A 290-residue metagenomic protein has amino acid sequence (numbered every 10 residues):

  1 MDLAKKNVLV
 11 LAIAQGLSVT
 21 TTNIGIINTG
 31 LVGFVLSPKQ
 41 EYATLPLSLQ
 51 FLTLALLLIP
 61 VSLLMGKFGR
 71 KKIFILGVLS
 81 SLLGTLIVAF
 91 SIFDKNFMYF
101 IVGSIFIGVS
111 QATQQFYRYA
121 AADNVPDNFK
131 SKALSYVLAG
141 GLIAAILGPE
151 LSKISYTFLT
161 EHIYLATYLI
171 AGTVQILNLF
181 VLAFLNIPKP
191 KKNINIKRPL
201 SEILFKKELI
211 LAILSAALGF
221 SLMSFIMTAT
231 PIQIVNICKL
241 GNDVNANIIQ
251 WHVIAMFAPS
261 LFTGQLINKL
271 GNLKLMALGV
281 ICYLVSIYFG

Functional and structural regions predicted by a protein language model:
M1-K5, L185-S215: Juxtamembrane intracellular "pre-TM" segments in multi-pass secondary transporters
N28-Q40, T228-V244, I248: Short amphipathic helix-loop junctions that connect adjacent transmembrane helices in Major Facilitator Superfamily/SLC
L57-R70, A258-N272: Helix-to-loop junctions at the C-terminal end of transmembrane segments in multipass secondary transporters
L79-D94, C282-G290: C-terminal ends and interior cores of transmembrane alpha-helices in multi-pass membrane transporters/permeases
I101-A139: Cytoplasmic helix-loop-helix junction between adjacent transmembrane helices in 12-TM secondary transporters
K132-S152: Glycine-rich segments within core transmembrane alpha-helices of 12-TM secondary carriers
G148, S152-K153, G172-K191: C-terminal membrane-cytosol helix-exit motif in multi-pass small-molecule transporters
I267-G290: C-terminal transmembrane helical hairpin of 12-TM major facilitator-type secondary transporters
